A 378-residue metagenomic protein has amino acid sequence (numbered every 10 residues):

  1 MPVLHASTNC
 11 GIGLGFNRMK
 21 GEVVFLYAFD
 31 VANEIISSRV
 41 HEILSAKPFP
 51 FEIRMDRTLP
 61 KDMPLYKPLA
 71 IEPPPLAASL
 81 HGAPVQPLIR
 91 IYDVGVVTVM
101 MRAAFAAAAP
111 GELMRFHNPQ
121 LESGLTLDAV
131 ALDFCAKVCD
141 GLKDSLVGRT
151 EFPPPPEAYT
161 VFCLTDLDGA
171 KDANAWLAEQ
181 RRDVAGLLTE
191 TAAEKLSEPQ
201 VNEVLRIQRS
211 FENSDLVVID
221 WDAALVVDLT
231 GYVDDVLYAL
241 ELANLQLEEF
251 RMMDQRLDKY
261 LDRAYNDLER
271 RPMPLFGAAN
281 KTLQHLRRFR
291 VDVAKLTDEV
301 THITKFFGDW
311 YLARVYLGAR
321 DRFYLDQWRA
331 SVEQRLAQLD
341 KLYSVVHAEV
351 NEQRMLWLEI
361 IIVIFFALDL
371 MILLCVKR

Functional and structural regions predicted by a protein language model:
L4-D215: Short Lys/Arg-enriched alpha/beta "domain-start" segment
R39-Y66, Y232-R251, M371-C375: Short secondary-structure boundary segments
E72, S79, A223-V226, T230 (+2 more regions): N-proximal short alpha-helices
A83-V85, L370-K377: Transmembrane helix-loop junctions and nearby membrane-interface residues
F152-K281, H285: Peripheral, non-transmembrane regulatory/ligand-interaction domains of membrane transport proteins
M252-D369, V376: Membrane-associated alpha-helical segments
